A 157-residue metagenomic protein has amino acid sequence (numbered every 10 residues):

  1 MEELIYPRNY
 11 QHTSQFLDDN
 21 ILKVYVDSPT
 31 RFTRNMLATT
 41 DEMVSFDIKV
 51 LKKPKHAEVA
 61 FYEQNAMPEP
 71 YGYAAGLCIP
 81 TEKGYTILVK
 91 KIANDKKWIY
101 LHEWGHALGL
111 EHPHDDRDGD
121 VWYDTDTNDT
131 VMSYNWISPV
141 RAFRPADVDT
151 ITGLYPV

Functional and structural regions predicted by a protein language model:
M1-R31, L37, Y123, G153: Disordered inhibitory propeptide/activation segment of secreted metzincin zinc metalloprotease zymogens, centered on
E2, Y6, H12, A57-E58 (+3 more regions): A general marker of short, structured functional hotspots
I5, N9, V24, F61 (+3 more regions): Intrinsically disordered, low-complexity N-terminal regions enriched in serine/proline/glycine with scattered basic
S14-F16, K53, R144: Helix N-cap and loop-to-helix transition residues
L17-K23, P80-K90, T130-S133: Short, conserved helix/loop micro-motifs enriched in His/Cys and acidic residues
T30-T125: Metzincin-family zinc-dependent endopeptidase catalytic domain
K90-D95, H114-V157: Metalloprotease/metallohydrolase-associated module, dominated by Zn2+-dependent proteases
